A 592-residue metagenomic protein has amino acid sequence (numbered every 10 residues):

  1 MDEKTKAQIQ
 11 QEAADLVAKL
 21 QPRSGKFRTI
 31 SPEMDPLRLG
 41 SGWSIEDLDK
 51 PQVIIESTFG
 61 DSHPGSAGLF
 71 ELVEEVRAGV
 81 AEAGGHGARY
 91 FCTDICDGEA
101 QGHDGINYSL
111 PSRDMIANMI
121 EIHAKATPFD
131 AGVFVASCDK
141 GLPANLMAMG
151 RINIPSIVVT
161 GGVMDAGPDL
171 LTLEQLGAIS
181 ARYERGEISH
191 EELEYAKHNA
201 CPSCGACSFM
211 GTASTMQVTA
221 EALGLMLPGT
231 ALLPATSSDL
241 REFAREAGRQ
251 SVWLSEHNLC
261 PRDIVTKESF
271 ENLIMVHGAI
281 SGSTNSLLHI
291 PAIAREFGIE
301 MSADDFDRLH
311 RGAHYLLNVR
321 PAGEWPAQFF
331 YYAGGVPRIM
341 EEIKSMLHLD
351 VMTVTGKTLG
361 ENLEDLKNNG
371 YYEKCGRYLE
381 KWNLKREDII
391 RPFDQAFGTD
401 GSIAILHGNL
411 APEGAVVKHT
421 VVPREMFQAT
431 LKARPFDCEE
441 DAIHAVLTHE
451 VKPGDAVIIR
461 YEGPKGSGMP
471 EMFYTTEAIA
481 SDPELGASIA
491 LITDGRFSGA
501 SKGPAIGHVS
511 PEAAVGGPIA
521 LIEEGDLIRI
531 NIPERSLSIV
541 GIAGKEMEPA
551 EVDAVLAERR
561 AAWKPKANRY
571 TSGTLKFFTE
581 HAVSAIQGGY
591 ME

Functional and structural regions predicted by a protein language model:
D2-G65, E74-T93, G98, D104-S109 (+5 more regions): Catalytic or ion-coupling anion/metal-binding cores of large enzyme and transporter domains
E71: Acidic/charged coordination and interface sites in well-structured regions
S109-N118: Glycine-rich, highly charged phosphate/nucleotide-binding loops
A124-N145, S156-T160: A short, small-residue-rich loop immediately preceding and capping a beta-strand
